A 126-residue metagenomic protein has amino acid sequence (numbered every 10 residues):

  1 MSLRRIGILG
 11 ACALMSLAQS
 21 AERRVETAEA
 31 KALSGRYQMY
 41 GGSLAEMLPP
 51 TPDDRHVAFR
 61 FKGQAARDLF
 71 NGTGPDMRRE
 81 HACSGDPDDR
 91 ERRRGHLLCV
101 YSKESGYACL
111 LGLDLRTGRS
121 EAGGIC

Functional and structural regions predicted by a protein language model:
M1-G7: Bacterial N-terminal signal peptides that target proteins for export
A11-Q19: Hydrophobic h-region of N-terminal signal peptides that target proteins for export in Gram-negative bacteria
A21-Y40: Short N-terminal segments immediately surrounding and downstream of signal-peptide cleavage
R24-V25, A45-E46, L97-Y101: Intrinsically disordered, low-complexity segments enriched in polar/charged residues with Gly/Pro, especially when
S34-G95: Mature extracytoplasmic domains of secretory-pathway proteins
V100-I125: Short, exposed beta-strand-loop hairpins at the edges of beta-sheets in extracellular/periplasmic proteins
